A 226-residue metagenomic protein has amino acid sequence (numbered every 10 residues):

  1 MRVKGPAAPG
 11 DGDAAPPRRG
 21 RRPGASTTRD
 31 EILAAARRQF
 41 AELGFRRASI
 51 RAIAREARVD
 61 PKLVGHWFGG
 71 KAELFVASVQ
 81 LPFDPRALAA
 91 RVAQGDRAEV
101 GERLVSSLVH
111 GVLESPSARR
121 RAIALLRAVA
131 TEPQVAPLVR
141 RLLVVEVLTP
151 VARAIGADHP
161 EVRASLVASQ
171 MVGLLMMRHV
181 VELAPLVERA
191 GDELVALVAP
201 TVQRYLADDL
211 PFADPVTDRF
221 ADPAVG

Functional and structural regions predicted by a protein language model:
M1-V59, H66-E73: Basic, helix-initiating cap at the start of DNA-binding domains
V59, S107, A124-L125, V147-P150: A general alpha-helix detector
F75-P82: Alpha-helical DNA-contacting segments of helix-turn-helix folds
A87-I123: Hydrophobic alpha-helical connector segments
L108, A122-V129, V167-M171, L175: Short alpha-helical scaffolding segments that buttress acidic/His motifs in well-ordered protein cores
L113-R141: Amphipathic alpha-helical segments used for helix-helix packing
A136-R141, V151-Y205, D209-P215: Hydrophobic/aromatic-rich alpha-helical bundle segments in the mid-to-C-terminal region
